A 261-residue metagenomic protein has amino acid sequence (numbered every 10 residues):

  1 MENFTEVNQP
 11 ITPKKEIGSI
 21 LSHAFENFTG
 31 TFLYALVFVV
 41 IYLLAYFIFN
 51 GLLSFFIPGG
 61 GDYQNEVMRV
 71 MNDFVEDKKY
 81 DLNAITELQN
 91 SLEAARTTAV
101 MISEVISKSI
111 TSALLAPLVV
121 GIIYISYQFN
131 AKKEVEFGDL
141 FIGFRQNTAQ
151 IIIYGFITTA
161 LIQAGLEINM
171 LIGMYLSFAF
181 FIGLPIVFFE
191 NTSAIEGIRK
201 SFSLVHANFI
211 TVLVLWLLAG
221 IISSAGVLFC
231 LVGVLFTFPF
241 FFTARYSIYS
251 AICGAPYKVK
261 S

Functional and structural regions predicted by a protein language model:
M1-H23, A255-S261: Low-complexity, intrinsically disordered extramembrane tails and loops of integral membrane proteins
E2-F4, T97-A131, T159-I195, S223 (+1 more regions): Selective recognition of hydrophobic, aromatic-rich stretches within alpha-helical transmembrane segments of polytopic
I11, N147, I168-M170: Short, charged helix-to-loop "capping" segments that act as catalytic/coupling loops
K14-A45, F137-A164, F178-V227: Interfacial aromatic "cap" segments that immediately flank transmembrane helices in multipass membrane proteins
K14-Y127, A131, Q150: Short, small/hydrophobic-residue-rich motifs at membrane-helix boundaries and re-entrant hairpins of integral membrane
F47-S54, D62, E66, T148 (+5 more regions): Alpha-helix boundary/capping detector
M71-T86, I186, E190-T211, S250-S261: Alpha-helical transmembrane segments and their immediate juxtamembrane interface regions
